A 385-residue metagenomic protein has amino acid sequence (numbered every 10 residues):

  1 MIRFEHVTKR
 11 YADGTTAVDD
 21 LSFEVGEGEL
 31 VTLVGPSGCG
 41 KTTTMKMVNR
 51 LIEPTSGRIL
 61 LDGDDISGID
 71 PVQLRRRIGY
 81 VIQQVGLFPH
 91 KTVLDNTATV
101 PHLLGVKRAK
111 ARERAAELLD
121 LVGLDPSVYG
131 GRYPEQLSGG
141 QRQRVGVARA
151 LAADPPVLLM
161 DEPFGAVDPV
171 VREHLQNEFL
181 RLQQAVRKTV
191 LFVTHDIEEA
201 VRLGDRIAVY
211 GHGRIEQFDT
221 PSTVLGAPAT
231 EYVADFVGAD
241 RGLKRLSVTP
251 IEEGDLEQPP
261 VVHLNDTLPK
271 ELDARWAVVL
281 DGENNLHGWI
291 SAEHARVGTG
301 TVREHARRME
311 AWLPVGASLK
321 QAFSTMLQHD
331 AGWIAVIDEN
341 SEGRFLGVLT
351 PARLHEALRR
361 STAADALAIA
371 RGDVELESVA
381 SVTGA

Functional and structural regions predicted by a protein language model:
N49: Helix-to-loop junction immediately C-terminal to a conserved catalytic motif
D65-G79, L103: ABC ATPase NBD coupling module
L94-H102, R112, A116, D205: Short helical segment in ABC ATPase nucleotide-binding domains corresponding to the A-loop/adjacent helical element
A109-V128: Conserved ABC ATPase "signature" region
A152-P156: A short, proline-enriched helix->beta-strand linker immediately N-terminal to the Walker B motif in ABC-type P-loop
I215-D219, A227, W289, V348: ABC ATPase "signature
E257-E283, T299, A311-N340, F345 (+2 more regions): The conserved cystathionine-beta-synthase
